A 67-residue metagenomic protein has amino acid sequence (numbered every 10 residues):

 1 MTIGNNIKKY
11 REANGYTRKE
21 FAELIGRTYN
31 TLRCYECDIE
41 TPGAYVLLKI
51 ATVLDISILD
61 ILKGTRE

Functional and structural regions predicted by a protein language model:
M1-A13: A short, Lys/Arg-rich alpha-helix, primarily the initiator
Y10, L24, Y35, G64: Residues in the recognition helix of alpha-helical DNA-binding motifs
E12, E23, T52: Alpha-helical residues within the helix-turn-helix
G15-C34: Short alpha-helical DNA-recognition segment
Y45-D60: DNA major-groove recognition helix of helix-turn-helix/homeodomain DNA-binding modules
D60-E67: Short amphipathic recognition helices of helix-turn-helix/homeodomain-type DNA-binding modules
